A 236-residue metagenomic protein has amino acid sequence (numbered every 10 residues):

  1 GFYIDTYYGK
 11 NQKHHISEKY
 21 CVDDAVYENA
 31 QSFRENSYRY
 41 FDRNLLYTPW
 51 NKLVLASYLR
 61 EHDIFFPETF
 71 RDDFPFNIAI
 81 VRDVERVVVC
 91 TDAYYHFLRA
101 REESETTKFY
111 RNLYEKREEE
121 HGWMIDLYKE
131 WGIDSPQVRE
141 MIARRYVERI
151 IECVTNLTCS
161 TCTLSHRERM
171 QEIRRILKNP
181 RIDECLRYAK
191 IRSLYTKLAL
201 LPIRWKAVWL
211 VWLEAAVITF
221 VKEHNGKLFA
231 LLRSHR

Functional and structural regions predicted by a protein language model:
G1-T91, Y95-N112: Donor-binding/catalytic cores of nucleotide-activated saccharide and glycerol-phosphate transferases/polymerases
F2, K10-C21, T155-T158, C185-L194 (+1 more regions): Charge-biased, low-complexity intrinsically disordered regions
T48, E115-E118, R144: Alpha-helix N-cap/helix-start motif at coil-to-helix transitions, marked by capping-box chemistry
D92-R101, T107-P136, E152, N156-D183: Catalytic core of nucleotide-sugar-dependent glycosyltransferases
D134-R145, L201-W205: Structural motif
M141-T155: Amphipathic alpha-helical repeat scaffolds of TPR domains
C159-R236: Membrane-interface aromatic/basic loop that binds lipid-linked glycans or pyrophosphate carriers, typified by
